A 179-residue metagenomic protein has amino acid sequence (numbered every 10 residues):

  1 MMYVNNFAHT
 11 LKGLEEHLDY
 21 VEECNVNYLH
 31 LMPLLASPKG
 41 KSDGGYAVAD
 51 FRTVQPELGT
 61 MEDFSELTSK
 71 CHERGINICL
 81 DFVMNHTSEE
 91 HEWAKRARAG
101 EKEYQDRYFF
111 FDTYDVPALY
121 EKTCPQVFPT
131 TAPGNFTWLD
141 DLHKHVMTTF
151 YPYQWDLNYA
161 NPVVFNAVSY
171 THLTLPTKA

Functional and structural regions predicted by a protein language model:
M1-N166: Acidic/aromatic-lined carbohydrate-recognition and catalytic surfaces of CAZymes acting on diverse glycans
T171-T177: Conserved small/polar residues in nucleotide/adenosyl-binding loops
